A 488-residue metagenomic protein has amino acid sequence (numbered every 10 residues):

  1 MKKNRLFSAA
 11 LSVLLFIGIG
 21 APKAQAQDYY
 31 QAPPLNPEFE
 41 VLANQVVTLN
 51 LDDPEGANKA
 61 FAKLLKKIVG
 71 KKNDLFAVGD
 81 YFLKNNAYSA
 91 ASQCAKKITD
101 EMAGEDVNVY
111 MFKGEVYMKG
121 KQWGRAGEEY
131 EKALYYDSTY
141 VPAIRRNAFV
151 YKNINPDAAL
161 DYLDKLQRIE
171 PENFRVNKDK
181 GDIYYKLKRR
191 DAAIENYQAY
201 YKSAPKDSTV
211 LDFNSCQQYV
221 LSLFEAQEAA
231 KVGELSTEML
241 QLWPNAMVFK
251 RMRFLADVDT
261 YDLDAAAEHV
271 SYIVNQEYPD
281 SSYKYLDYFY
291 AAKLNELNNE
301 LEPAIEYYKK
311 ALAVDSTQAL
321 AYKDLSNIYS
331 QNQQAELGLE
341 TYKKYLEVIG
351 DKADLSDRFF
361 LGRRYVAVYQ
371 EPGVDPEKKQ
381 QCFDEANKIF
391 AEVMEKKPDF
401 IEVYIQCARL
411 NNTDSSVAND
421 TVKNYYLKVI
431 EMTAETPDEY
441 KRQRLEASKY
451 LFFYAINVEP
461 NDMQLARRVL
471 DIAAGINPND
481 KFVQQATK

Functional and structural regions predicted by a protein language model:
M1-A32, S208: Bacterial Sec-dependent N-terminal signal peptides
L11, L15-I17, V107, T139 (+2 more regions): Residue-level marker of intrinsically disordered, low-complexity segments enriched for small/polar residues
Q27-E459, K488: Alpha-solenoid helical repeat scaffolds
V458, D462-R467, N479-F482: Alpha-solenoid helical-repeat scaffold
A473-A474, N479-K488: Eukaryotic acidic, Ser/Thr-rich intrinsically disordered low-complexity regions
